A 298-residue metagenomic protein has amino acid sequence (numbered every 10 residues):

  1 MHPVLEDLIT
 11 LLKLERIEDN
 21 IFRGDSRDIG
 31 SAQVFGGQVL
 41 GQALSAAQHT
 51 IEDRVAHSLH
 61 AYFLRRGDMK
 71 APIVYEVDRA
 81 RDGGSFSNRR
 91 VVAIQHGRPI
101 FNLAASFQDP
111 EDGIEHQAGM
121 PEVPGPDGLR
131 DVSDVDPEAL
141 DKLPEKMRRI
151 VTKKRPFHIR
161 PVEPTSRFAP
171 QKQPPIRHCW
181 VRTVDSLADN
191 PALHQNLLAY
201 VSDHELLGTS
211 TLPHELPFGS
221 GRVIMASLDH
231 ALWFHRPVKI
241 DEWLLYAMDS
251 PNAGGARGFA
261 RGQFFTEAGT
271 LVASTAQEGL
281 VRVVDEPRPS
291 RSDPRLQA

Functional and structural regions predicted by a protein language model:
M1-A298: Terminal targeting signals and extreme-terminal segments of soluble enzymes
